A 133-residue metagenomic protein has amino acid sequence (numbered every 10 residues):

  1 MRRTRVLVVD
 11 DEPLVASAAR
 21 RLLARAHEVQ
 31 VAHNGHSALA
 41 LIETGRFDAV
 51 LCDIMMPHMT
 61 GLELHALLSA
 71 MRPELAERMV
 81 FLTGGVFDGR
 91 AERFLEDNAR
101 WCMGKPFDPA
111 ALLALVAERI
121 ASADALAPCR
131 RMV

Functional and structural regions predicted by a protein language model:
M1-L7, R20, E28, D108-V133: Non-catalytic signal-transmission and effector/linker regions of two-component phosphorelay proteins
V8-D10, A32, V50: Conserved sequence signature across two-component system core domains
P13-Q30: Two-component/phosphorelay signaling modules centered on CheY-like receiver
H33-S37, T60-A66: Acidic catalytic/metal-coordinating carboxylates
E43-G45, L67-E77, D97: Conserved phosphotransfer cores of two-component systems
D53: Active-site residues of response regulator receiver
M56: Receiver (REC) domain active-site loop signature in two-component systems and cognate sites in sensor histidine kinases
E63, A76, G85-G104, A110 (+1 more regions): Alpha4 helix (beta4-alpha4-beta5 surface) of REC/receiver domains from two-component response regulators
